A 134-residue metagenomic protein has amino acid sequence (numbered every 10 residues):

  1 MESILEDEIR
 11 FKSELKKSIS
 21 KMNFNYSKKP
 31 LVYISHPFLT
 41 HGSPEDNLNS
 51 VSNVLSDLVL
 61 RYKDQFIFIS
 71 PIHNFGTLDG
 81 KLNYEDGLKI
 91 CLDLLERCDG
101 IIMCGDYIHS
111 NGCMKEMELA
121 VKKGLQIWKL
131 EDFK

Functional and structural regions predicted by a protein language model:
M1-K134: Conserved catalytic or regulatory cores that recognize and/or transform ribose-phosphate-containing ligands
